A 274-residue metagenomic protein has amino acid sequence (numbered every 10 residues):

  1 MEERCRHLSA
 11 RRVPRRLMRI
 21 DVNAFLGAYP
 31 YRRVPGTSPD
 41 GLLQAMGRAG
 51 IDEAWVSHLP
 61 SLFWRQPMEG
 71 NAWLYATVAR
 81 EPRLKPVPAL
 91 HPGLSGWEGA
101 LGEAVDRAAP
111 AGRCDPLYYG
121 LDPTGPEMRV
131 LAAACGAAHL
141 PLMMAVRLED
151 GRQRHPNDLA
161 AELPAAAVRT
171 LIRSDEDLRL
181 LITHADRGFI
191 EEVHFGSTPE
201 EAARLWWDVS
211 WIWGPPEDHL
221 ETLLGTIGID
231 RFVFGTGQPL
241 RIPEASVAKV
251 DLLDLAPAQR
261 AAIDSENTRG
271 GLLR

Functional and structural regions predicted by a protein language model:
M1-L26, G36-E53, I227-V233, R241-R274: Mid-to-C-terminal alpha-helical segments outside catalytic/metal-binding sites
P14, E53, R65-D150: Active-site gating/metal-coordination segments in enzymes
R19-V22, W55-H58, V87-A89, R113 (+3 more regions): Active-site neighborhood of phospho(di)ester-bond hydrolases with catalytic His/Asp-centered motifs
N23-Y29, A145, H184: Histidine-centered divalent metal-coordination motifs
P30-T37, S61-M68, H91-E98, Y119-P126 (+4 more regions): Acidic-and-aromatic substrate-binding clefts and catalytic sites of carbohydrate-active enzymes
G41-A45, G70-T77, A100-A104, E127-L131 (+4 more regions): A general structural detector for well-ordered alpha-helical segments in enzyme core domains, enriched
P110-A111, G125-V233: Catalytic pocket-lining loop regions of alpha/beta-barrel enzymes, especially the amidohydrolase/enolase/GH5 lineages
